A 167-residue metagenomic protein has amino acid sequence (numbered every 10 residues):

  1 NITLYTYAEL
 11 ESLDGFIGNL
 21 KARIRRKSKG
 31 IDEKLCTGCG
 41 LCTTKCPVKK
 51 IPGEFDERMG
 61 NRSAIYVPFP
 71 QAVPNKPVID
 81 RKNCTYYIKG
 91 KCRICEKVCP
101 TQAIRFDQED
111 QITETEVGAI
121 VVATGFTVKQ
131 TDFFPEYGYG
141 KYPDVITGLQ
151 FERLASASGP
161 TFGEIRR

Functional and structural regions predicted by a protein language model:
N1, Y5-L35, P47-I146: Non-heme iron-sulfur electron-transfer modules
E33-G38, A157: Short, charged, solvent-exposed linker or helix-capping segments at domain edges/interfaces that act as flexible hinges
T37-G40, G163-R167: Rossmann-like NAD(P)H-binding beta-loop-alpha module
C84, A157-E164: Short, glycine/charged-enriched hinge/interface segments at domain edges or termini
K141-S158: A nucleotide-sugar donor-handling region in carbohydrate enzymes
